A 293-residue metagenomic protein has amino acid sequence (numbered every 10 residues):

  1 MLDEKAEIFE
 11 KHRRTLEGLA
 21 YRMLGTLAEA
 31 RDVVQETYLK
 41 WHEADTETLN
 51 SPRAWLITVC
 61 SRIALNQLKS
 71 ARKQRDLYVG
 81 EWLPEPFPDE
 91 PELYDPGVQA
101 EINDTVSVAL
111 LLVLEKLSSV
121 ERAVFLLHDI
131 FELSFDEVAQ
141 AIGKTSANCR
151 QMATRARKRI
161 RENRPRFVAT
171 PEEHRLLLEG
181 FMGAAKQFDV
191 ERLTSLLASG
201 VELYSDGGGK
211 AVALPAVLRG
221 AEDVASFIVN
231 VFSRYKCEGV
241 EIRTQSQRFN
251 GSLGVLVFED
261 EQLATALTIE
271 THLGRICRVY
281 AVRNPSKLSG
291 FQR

Functional and structural regions predicted by a protein language model:
M1-G18, A28-R31, E47-T48: A short, charge-rich alpha-helical start-of-domain segment used by transcription regulators
K11, E92-E121, H174-R175, G183: Amphipathic alpha-helical segment used for protein-protein interaction
L16, A20, A30-W41, L56-V59 (+3 more regions): Short, small-hydrophobic-rich alpha-helical interface motif
Q35-R53, S70-R72, E162-F167: Sigma70-family region 2
S61-V79: Arg/Lys-rich amphipathic alpha helix in sigma70-family domain 2
Q74-Q99: Internal acidic/polar
S119-V120, L127-N148: Helix-turn-helix DNA-binding module
Q140, S146-A225, R243: Solvent-exposed, charged amphipathic helical/linker segments at domain boundaries
